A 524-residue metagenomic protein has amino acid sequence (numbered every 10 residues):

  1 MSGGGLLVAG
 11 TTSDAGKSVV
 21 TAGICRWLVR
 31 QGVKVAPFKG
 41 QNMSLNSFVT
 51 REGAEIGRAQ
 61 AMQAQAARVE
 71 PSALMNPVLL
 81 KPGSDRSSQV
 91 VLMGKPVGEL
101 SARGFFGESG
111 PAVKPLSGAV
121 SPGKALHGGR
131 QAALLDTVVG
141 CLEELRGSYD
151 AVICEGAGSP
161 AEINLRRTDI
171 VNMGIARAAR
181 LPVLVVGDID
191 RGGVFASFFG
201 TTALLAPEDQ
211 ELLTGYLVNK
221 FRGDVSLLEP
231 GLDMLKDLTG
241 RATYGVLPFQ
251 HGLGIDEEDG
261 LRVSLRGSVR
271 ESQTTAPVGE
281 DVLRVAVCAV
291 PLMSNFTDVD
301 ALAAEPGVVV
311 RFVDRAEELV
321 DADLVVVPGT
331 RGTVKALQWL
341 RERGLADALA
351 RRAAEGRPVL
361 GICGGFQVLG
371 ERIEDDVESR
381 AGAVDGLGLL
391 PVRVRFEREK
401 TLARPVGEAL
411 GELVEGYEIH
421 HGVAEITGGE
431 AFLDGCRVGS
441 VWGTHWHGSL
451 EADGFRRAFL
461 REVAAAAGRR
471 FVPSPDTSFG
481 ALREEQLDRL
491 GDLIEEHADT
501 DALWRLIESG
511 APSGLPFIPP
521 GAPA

Functional and structural regions predicted by a protein language model:
M1-A350, P358, D375, R398 (+1 more regions): Flexible phosphate-sensing "switch/lid" loops adjacent to ATP/NTP-binding sites across phosphate-transfer
A354: Immediate flanking context of iron-sulfur cluster ligation sites
C363-G364: Catalytic nucleophile serine of serine hydrolases, specifically the conserved "nucleophile elbow" pentapeptide
Q367: Glycine-rich SAM-binding Motif I of class I
G370-V377: Extracellular/periplasmic helix-exit of transmembrane alpha-helices
R372, V392-R393, G422: Short loop segments at secondary-structure junctions
V377-S379, V384-A403: Conserved P-loop NTPase catalytic core
